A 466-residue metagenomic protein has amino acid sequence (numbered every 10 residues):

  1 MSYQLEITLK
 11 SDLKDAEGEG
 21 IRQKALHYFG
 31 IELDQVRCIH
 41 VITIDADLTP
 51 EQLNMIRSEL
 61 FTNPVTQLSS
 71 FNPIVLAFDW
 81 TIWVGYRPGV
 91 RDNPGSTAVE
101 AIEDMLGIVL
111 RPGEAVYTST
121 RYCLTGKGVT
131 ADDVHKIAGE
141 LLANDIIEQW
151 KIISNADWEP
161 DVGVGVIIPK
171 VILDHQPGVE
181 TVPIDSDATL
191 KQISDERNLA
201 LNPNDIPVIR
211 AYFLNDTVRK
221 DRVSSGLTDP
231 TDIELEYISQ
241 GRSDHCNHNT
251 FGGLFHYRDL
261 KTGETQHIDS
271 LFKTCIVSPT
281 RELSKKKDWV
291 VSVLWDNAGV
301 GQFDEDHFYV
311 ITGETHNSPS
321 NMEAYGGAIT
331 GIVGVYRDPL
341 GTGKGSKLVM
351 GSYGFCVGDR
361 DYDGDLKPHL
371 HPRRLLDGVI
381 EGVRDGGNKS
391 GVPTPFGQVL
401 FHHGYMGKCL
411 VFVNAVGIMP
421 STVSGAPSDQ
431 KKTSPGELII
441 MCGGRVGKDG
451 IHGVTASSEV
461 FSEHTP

Functional and structural regions predicted by a protein language model:
M1-P466: Core nucleic-acid recognition elements
